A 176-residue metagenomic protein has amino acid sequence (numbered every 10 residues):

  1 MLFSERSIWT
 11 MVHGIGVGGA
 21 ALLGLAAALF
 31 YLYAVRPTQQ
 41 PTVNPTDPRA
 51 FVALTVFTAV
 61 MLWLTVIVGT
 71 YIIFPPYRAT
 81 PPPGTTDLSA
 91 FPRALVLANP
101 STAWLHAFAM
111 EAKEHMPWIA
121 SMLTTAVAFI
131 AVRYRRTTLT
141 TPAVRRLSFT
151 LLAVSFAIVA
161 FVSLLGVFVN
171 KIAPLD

Functional and structural regions predicted by a protein language model:
M1-D176: Polytopic transmembrane helical bundles with strong interfacial aromatic enrichment
